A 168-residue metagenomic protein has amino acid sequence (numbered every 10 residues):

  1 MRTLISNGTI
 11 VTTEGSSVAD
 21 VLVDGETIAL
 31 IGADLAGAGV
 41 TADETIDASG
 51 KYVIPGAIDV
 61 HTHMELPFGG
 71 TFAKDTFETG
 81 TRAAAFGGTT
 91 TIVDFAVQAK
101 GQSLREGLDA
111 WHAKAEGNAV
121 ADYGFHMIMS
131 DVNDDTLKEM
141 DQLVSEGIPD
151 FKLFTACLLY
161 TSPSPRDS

Functional and structural regions predicted by a protein language model:
M1-P55: Histidine-rich, glycine-flanked metal-binding segment
A48-N118, D135: Metal-associated gating/positioning segment near the N- to mid-region
I58-V60, Y123-M127, F151-L153: Hydrophobic faces of well-ordered beta-strands that scaffold small-molecule active sites in alpha/beta enzyme cores
T89-T90, G117-F125, G147-P149: Short, well-ordered coil/turn segments that N-cap beta-strands
I92-V93, F151, A156: Hydrophobic residues within beta-strands of alpha/beta enzymes
A96-Q98, I128, A156: Short, ordered loop/turn segments at secondary-structure junctions
D135-T136, L143, P149: Hydrophobic, small-residue-rich alpha-helical packing segments that form membrane-like cores
Y160-D167: Conserved small/polar residues in nucleotide/adenosyl-binding loops
